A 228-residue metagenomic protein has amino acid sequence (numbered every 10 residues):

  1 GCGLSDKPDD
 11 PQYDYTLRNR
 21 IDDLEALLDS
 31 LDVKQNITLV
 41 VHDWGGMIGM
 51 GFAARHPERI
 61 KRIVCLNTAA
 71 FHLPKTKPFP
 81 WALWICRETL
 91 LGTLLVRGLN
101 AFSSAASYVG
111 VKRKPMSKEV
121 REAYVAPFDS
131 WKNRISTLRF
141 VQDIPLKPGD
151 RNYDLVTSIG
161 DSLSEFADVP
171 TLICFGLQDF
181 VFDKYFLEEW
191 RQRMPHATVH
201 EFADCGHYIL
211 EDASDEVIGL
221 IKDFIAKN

Functional and structural regions predicted by a protein language model:
G1-G3, A70, G206-I209: Alpha/beta-hydrolase active-site loop signature
G1-V41, G219: Active-site loop/oxyanion-hole signature of alpha/beta-hydrolase fold enzymes
S5-Q12, P74-K77, K184: Conserved catalytic-core motifs of eukaryotic protein kinase domains, centered on the activation segment
L24, L28, L39, D43 (+5 more regions): Generic structural signal for small/hydrophobic residues in well-ordered secondary structure, especially within
Q35-K77: Conserved hydrolase catalytic core segment
K75-R139: Helix-rich cap/lid subdomain of alpha/beta-hydrolase
K132-Q192, E201: Conserved serine/cysteine hydrolase catalytic core
H196-N228: Catalytic active-site module of serine/aspartate enzymes centered on a nucleophile-bearing elbow/loop
